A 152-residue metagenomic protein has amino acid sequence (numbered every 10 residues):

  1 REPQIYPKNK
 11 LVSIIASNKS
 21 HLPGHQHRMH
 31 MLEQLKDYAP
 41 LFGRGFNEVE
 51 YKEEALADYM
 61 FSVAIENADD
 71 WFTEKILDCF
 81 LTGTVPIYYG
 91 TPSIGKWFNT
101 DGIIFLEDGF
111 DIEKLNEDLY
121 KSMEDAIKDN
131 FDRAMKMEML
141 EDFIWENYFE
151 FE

Functional and structural regions predicted by a protein language model:
R1-P40, K52-S62, E66-E152: Pol beta-like nucleotidyltransferase catalytic core
L41-G45: Active-site donor-binding acidic/aromatic loop of nucleotide-activated sugar and phosphosugar transferases involved
E48: Active-site catalytic loop in hydrolytic enzyme cores
